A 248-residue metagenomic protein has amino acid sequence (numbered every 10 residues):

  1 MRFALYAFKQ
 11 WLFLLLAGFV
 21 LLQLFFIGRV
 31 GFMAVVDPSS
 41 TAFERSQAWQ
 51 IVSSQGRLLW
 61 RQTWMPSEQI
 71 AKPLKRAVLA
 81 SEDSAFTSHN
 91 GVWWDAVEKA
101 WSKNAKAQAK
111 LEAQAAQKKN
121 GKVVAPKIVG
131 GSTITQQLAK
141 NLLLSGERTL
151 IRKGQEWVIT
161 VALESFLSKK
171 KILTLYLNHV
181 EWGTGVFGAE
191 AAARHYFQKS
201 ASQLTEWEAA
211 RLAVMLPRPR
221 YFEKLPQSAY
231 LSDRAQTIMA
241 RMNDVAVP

Functional and structural regions predicted by a protein language model:
R2-P248: Juxtamembrane regions of bacterial inner-membrane/periplasmic proteins, predominantly the peptidoglycan biogenesis
